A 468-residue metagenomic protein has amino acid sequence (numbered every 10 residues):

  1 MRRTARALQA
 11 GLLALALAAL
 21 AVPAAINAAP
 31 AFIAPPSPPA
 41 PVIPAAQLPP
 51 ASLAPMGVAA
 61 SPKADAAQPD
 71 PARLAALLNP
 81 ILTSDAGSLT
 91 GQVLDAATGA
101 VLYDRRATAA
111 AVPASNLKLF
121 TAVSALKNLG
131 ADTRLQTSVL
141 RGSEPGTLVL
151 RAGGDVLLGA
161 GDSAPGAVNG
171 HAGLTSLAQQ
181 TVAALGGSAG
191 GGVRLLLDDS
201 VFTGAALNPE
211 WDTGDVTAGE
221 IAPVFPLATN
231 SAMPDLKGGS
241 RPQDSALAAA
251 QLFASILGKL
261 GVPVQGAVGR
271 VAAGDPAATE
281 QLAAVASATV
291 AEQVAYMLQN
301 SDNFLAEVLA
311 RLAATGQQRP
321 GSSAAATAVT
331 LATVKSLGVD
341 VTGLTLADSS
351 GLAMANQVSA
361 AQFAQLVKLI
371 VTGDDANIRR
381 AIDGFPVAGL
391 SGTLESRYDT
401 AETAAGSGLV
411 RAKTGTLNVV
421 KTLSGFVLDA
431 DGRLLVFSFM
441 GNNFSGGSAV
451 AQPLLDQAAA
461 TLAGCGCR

Functional and structural regions predicted by a protein language model:
M1-P39, G190-V193, R468: Hydrophobic single-pass membrane-targeting/anchoring helices
L20-A60, R134: C-terminal region of N-terminal signal peptides and the immediate post-cleavage residues of exported proteins
P41-A110, A178-G191: Beta-lactamase-like hydrolase cores
S88, G146-T175, V182-F225, A232 (+2 more regions): Mid-domain, small-residue-enriched loop/turn segments at the edges of structured enzyme/sensor domains
G99, P113-A131, L227, L252-L257 (+2 more regions): Active-site SXXK
D104, T315-R468: Small-residue-rich helix-loop
N128-E144, G261-R270, I378-A381: Short, well-structured active-site flanking segments
P223, A232-R380: A small/polar active-site loop signature that marks catalytic segments
